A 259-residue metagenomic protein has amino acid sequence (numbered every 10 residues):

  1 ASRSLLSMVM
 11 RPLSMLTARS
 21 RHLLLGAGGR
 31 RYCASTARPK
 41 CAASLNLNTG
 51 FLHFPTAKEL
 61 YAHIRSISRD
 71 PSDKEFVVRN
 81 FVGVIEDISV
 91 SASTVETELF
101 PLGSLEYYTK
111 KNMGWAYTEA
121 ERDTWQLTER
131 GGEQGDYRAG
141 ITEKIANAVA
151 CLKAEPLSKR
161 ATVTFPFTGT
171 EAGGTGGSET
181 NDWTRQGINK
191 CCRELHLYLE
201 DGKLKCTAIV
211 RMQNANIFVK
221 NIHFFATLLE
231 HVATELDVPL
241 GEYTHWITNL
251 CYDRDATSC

Functional and structural regions predicted by a protein language model:
A1-A34: N-terminal mitochondrial targeting presequence
S35-C259: Terminal, non-catalytic protein-protein interaction segments that mediate quaternary/complex assembly
